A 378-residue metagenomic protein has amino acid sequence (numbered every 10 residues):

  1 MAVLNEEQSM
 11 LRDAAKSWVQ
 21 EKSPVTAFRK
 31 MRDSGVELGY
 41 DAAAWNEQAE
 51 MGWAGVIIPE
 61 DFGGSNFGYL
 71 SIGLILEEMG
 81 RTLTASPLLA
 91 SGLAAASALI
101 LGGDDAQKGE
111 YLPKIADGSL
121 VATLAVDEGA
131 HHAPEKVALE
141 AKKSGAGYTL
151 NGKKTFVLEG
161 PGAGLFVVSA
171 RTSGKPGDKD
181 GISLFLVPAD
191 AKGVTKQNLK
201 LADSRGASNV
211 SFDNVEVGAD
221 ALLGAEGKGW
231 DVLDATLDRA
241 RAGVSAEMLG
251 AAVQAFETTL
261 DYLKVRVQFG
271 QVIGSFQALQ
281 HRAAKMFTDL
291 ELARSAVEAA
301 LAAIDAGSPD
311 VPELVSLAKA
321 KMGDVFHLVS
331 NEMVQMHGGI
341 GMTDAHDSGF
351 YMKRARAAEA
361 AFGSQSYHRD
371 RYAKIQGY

Functional and structural regions predicted by a protein language model:
M1-L83, G102-Q107, K114-S119, K143-Y148 (+1 more regions): Alpha-helical interface subdomain recognition
N66-I75, A133-V137, V187, S211 (+2 more regions): Structural signature of FAD isoalloxazine-binding scaffolds in flavoprotein oxidoreductases
T84-A106: N-terminal glycine-rich flavin-associated loop
G118-G129: A short, Trp-centered hydrophobic/proline-enriched beta-strand micro-motif
A133-N151: Cytochrome P450 C-terminal beta-domain/meander region
K136-A138, F156, P188-G218: Flexible, small-/acidic-enriched active-site or ligand-binding loops
N151-V194: A short core secondary-structure module
S208-T236: A short, charged helix-loop
